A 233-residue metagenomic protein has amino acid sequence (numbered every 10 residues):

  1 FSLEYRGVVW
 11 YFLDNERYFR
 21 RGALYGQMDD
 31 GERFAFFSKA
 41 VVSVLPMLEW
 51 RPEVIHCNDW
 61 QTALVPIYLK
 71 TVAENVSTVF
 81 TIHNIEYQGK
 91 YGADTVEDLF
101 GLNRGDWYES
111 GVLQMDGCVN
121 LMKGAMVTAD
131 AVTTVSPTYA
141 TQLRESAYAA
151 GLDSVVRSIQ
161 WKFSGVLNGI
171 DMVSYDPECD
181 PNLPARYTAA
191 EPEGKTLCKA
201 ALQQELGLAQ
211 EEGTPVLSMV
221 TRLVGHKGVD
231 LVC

Functional and structural regions predicted by a protein language model:
F1-C233: Catalytic cores of nucleotide-sugar-dependent glycosyltransferases that transfer UDP/GDP/TDP-activated
